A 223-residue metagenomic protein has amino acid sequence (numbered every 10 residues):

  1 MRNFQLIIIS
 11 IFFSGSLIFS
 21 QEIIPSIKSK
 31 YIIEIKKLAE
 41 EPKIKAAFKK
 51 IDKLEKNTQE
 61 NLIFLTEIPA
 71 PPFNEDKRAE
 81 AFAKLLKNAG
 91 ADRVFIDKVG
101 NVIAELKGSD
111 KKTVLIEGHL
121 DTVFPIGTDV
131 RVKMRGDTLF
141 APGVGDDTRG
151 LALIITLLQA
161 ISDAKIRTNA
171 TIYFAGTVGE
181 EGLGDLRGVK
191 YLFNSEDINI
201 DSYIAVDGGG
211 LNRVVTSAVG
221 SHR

Functional and structural regions predicted by a protein language model:
M1-E22: Bacterial Sec-dependent N-terminal signal peptides
Q21-I68, T216-H222: N-terminal hydrophobic or amphipathic helices/low-complexity stretches enriched in small/hydrophobic/Pro/Gly
D52-K56, P72-K77, T148, A152: Soluble non-cytosolic domains of exported or imported proteins
Q59-K112: A non-catalytic alpha/beta surface segment that caps or lines the substrate-entry region of metallo-dependent hydrolase
I68, V99, G118-L120, G136 (+3 more regions): Fold-independent oxyanion-binding glycine-rich loops and adjacent beta-strand/coil segments at enzyme active sites
P69, L86, A104, I116-H119 (+2 more regions): Buried hydrophobic positions in well-ordered alpha/beta secondary-structure cores of metabolic enzymes
E105-R149: Catalytic-core environment of secreted peptidases
G143, D147-S221: Acidic/histidine-rich catalytic neighborhood of metal-dependent amide-processing enzymes
